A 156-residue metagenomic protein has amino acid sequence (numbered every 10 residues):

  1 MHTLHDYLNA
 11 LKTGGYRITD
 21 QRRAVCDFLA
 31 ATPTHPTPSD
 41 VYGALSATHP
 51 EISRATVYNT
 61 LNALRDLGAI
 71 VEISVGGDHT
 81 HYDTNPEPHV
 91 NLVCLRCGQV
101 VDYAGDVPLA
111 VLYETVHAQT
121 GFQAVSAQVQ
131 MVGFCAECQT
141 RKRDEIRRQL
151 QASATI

Functional and structural regions predicted by a protein language model:
H2-G15: Short, Lys/Arg-enriched N-terminal segment that forms or immediately precedes the first helix of a structured domain
D20, A31-T37: Short capping segments at the starts of secondary-structure elements
R23-F28, D40: Pre-recognition alpha-helix immediately N-terminal to the DNA-recognition helix within helix-turn-helix or winged-helix
D27-T32, A44: Short amphipathic alpha-helical elements of helix-turn-helix/winged-helix folds
D40-S46, V57: A short acidic, leucine-rich amphipathic alpha-helix
V57-L67: Basic amphipathic alpha-helical segments that dock to polyanions
D66-I156: Non-DNA-binding regulatory cores of transcription-related proteins, predominantly C-terminal effector-binding
